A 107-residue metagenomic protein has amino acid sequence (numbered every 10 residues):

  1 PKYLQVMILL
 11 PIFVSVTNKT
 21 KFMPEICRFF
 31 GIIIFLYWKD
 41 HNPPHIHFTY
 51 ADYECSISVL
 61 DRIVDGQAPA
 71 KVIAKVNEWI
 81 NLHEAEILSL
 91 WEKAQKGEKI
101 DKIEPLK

Functional and structural regions predicted by a protein language model:
P1-K2, V6-M7: Cationic, amphipathic, low-complexity segments that mediate targeting or membrane/lipid association
L9-K107: Basic nucleic-acid-binding interfaces
